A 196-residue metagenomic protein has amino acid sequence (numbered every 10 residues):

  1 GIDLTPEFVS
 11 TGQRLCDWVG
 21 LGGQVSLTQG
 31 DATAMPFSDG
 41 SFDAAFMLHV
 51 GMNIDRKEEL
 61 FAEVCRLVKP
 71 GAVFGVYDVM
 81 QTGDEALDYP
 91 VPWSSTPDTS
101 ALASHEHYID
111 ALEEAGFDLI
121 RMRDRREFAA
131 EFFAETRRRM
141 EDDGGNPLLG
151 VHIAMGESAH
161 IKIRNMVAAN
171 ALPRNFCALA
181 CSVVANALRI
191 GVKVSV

Functional and structural regions predicted by a protein language model:
G1-A34: Class I SAM-dependent methyltransferase SAM/SAH-binding core
G1-I2, S38, M52, E63 (+2 more regions): Polytopic alpha-helical membrane proteins, predominantly small-molecule transporters/carriers
T33-A45: A short acidic, Gly/Pro-enriched loop at the edge of an enzyme's catalytic core that lines a small-molecule cofactor
D43-R56: A short SAM/SAH-binding and catalytic strip from SAM-dependent methyltransferases
E58-V73: A short glycine-rich, Lys/Arg-flanked "PGG" loop and its adjoining helix->strand segment in the class I
V79-S100: Short, glycine-/aromatic-enriched active-site segment of Class I SAM-dependent methyltransferases
S100-M122: Short alpha-helix
R121-V196: Conserved Class I S-adenosyl-L-methionine
